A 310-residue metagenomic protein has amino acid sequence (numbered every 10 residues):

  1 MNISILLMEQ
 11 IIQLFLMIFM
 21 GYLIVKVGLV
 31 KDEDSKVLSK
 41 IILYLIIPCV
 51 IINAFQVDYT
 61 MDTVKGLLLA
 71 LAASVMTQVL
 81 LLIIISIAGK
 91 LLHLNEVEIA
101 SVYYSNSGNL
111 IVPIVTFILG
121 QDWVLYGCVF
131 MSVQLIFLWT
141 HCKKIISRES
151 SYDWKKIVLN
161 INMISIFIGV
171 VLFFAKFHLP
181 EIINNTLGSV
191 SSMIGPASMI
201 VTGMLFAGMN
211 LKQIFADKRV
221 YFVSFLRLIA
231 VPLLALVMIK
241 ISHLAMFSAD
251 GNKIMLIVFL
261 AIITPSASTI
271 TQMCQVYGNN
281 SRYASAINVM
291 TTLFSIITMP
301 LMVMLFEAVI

Functional and structural regions predicted by a protein language model:
M1-I310: Alpha-helical transmembrane segments of multi-pass small-molecule/ion transporters
